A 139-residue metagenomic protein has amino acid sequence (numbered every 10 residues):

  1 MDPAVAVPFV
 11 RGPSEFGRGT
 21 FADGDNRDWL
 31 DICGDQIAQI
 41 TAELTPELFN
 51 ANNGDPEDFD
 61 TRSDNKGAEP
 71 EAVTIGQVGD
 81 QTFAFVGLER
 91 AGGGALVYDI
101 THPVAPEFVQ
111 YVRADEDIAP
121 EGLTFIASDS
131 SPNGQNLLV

Functional and structural regions predicted by a protein language model:
M1-V139: Beta-sheet-rich non-transmembrane sensory/scaffold domains
